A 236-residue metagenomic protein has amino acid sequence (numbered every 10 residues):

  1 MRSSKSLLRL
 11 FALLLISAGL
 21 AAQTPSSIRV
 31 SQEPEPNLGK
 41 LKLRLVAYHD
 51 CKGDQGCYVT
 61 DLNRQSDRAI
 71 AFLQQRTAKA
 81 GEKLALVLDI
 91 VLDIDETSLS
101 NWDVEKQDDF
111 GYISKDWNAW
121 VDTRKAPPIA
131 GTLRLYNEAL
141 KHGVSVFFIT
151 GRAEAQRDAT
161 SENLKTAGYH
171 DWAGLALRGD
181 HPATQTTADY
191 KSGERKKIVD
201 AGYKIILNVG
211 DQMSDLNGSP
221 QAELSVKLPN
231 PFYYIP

Functional and structural regions predicted by a protein language model:
M1-F11: Bacterial N-terminal signal peptides that target proteins for export
R9-G19: Bacterial N-terminal signal peptides
A22-L92: Non-catalytic pre-domain segments flanking phosphatase-related domains
L86-L88, L140-F147, H170-G174, G202-I206 (+1 more regions): Loop/turn elements at helix/coil->beta-strand transitions in domains of secreted/extracellular proteins
E96, T132-L164, L175-L177, D211: Substrate-recognition element of Asp-dependent hydrolases with the DxDx(T/V) motif
S98-A130, R134, K141: Active-site neighborhood of HAD-like aspartate-dependent phosphohydrolases
D158-I206, N217: Substrate-recognition "cap/lid" segment bordering the active-site pocket of phosphatases
S192-R195, A201-P236: Acidic, Mg2+-coordinating phosphoryl-transfer loop and its flanking beta/alpha structural elements, shared across
